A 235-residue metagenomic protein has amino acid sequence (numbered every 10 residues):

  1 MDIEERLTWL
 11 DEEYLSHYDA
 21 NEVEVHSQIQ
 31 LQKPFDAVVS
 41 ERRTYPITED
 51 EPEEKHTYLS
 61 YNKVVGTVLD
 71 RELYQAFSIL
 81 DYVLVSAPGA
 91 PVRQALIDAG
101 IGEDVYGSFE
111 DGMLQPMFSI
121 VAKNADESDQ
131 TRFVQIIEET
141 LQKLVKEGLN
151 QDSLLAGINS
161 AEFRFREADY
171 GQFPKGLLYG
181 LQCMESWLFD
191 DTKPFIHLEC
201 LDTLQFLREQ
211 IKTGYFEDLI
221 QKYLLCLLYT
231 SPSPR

Functional and structural regions predicted by a protein language model:
M1-D36, P52-A76, Y82-S231, R235: Charge-rich, well-structured scaffold segments of protease-associated domains
S40-T44: Short, low-order "capping/linker" segments at domain edges
